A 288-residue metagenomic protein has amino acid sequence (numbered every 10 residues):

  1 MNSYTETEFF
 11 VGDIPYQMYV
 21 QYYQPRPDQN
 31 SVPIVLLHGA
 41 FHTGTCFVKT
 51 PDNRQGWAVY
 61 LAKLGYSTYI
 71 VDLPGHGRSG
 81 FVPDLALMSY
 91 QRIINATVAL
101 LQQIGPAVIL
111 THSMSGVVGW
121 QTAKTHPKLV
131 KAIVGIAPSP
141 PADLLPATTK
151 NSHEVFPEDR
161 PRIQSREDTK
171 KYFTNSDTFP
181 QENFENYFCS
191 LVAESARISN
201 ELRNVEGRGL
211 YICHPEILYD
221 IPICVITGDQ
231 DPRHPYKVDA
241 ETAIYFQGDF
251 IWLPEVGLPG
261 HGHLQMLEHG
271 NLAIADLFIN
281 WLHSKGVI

Functional and structural regions predicted by a protein language model:
M1-P27: N-terminal cap/lid segment of alpha/beta-hydrolase-fold proteins
D28-N30, I34-I70: Short, surface-exposed "cap/lid" segments of acyl-processing enzymes
A40, S67, D72-G77, S139 (+1 more regions): Short beta-to-alpha linker loops that shape the active-site pocket of alpha/beta-hydrolase fold enzymes
V71-L87, P259-G260: Glycine-rich "HGGG/HGxG" loop immediately N-terminal to the catalytic nucleophile of the alpha/beta-hydrolase
Q91-V108: Conserved acidic catalytic loop of the alpha/beta-hydrolase fold
G105-L144: Conserved hydrolase catalytic core segment
L144-E241, G248-D249: Alpha/beta-hydrolase
W252-I288: Catalytic active-site module of serine/aspartate enzymes centered on a nucleophile-bearing elbow/loop
